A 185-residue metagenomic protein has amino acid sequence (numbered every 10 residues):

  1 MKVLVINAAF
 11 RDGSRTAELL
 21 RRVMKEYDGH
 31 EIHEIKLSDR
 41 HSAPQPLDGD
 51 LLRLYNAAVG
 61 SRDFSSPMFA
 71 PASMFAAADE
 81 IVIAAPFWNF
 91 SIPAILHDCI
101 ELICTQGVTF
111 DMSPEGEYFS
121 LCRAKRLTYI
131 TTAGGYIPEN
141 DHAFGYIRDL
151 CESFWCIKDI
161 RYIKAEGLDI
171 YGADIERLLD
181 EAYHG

Functional and structural regions predicted by a protein language model:
M1-A85, F90-E101, E181-G185: N-terminal beta1-alpha1-beta2 submodule of the flavodoxin-like/Rossmannoid cofactor-binding fold
K2, E31, K125-R126, D159: Residues at the starts of beta-strands that form the adenosine-phosphate
A8, L37, T131-T132, A165: Cofactor-binding loop segments of dinucleotide-utilizing enzymes, especially the Rossmann-like FAD- and NAD(P)+-binding
A9-D12, G134-P138, L168-D169: Short histidine/acidic/glycine/proline-rich micro-motifs that form metal- and phosphate-coordinating active-site loops
R62-S66, V108-S113: Short gly/ser/thr-rich secondary-structure transition/capping motifs
M112-W155: Short, glycine-/small-residue-rich phosphate/pyrophosphate-handling segment
P138-G185: Glycine-rich phosphate/pyrophosphate-binding loop and the adjoining helix
